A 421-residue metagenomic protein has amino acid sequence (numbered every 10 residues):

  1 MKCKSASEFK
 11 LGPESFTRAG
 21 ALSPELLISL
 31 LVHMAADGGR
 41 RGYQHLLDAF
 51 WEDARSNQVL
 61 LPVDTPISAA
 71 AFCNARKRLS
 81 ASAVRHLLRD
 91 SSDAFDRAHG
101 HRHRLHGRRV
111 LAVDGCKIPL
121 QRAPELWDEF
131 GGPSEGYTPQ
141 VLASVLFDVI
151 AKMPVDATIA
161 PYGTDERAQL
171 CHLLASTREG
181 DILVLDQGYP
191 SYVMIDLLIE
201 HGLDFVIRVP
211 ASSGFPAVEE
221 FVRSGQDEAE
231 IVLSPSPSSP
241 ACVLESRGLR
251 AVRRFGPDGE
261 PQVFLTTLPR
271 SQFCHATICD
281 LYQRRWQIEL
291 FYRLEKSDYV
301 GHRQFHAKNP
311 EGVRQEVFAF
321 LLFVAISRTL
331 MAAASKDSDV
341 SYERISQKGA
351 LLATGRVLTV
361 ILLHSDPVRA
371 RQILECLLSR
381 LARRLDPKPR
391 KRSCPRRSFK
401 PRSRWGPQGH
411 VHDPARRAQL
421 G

Functional and structural regions predicted by a protein language model:
M1-H45, A49, K77-L79, H86-D90 (+3 more regions): Single, function-defining residue in the core of a domain
W51-P62, Q169-L170: Glycine-rich loop/turn
V59-A81: Major-groove recognition helix of helix-turn-helix-like DNA-binding domains
D93-G100: A short, well-structured juxtamembrane/interface segment
E129: Nucleotide-sugar donor-binding loop of glycosyltransferases
